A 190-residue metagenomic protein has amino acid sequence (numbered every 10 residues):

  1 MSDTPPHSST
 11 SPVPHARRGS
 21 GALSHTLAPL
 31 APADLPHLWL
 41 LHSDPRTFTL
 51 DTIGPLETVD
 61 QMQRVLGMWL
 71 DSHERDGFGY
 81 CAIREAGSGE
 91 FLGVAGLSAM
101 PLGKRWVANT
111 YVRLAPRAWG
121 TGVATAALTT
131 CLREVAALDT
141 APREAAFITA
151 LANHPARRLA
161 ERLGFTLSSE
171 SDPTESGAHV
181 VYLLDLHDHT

Functional and structural regions predicted by a protein language model:
M1-L50, Y80, R84-T190: Acyl-donor (CoA/ACP) binding surface of acyl/acetyltransferases
R46-M68, G79: Conserved GNAT-fold acetyl-CoA-binding loop/helix
M68-L70, S169-E170: Short, P/G- and charge-enriched loop/turn segments at secondary-structure junctions
D71-D76: Short loop/turn motifs at secondary-structure junctions and domain boundaries
